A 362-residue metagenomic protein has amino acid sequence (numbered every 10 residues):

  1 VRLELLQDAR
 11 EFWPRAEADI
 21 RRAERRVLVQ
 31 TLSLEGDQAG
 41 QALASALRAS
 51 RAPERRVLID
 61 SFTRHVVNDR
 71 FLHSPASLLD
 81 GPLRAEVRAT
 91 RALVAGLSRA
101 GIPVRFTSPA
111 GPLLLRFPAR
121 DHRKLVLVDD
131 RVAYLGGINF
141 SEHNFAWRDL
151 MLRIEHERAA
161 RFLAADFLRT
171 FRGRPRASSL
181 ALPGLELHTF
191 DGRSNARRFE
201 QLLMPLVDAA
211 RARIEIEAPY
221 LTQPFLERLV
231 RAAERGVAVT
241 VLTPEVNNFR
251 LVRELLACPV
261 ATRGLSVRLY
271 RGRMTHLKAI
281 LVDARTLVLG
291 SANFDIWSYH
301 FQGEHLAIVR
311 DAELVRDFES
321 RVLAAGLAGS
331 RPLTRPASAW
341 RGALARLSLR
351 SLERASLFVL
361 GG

Functional and structural regions predicted by a protein language model:
V1-G362: Charged, low-complexity intrinsically disordered terminal segments
